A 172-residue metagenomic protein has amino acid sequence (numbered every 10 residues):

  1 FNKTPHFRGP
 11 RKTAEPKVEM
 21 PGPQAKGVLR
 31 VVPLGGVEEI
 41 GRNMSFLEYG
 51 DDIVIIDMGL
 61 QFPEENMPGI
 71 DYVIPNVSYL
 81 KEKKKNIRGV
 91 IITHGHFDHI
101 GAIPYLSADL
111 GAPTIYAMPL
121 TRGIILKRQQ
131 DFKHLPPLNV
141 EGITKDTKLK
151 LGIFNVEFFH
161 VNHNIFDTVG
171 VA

Functional and structural regions predicted by a protein language model:
F1-M20: Intrinsically disordered, low-complexity RNA-associated tracts
G22-G27: A short, low-complexity linker immediately N-terminal to eukaryotic Hanks-type protein kinase catalytic domains
V28, I87, A112, D146 (+1 more regions): Phosphate-coordination loops involved in phosphoryl transfer and adenosine-cofactor binding
R30-G35, I40-Y49, T147-A172: Catalytic core of the metallo-beta-lactamase
V37-R42, Y49-I92, P104-P113, A117-T121 (+1 more regions): Pre-active-site segment of Zn-dependent metallo-hydrolases
G89, T93-H99, H163: Histidine-centered divalent metal-coordination motifs
H99-G101, T168: Short glycine/serine/threonine-rich phosphate/pyrophosphate-binding segments that cradle anionic phosphate groups
L120-T168: Metallo-beta-lactamase
